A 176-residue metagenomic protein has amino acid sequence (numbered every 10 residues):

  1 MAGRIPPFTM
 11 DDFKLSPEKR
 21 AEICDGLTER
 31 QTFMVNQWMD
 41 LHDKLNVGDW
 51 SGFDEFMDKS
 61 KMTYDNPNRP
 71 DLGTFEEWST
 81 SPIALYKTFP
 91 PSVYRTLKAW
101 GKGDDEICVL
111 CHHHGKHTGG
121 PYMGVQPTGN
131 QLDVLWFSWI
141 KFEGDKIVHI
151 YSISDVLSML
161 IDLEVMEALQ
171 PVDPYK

Functional and structural regions predicted by a protein language model:
M1-K176: C-terminal and inter-domain tail/linker signature
